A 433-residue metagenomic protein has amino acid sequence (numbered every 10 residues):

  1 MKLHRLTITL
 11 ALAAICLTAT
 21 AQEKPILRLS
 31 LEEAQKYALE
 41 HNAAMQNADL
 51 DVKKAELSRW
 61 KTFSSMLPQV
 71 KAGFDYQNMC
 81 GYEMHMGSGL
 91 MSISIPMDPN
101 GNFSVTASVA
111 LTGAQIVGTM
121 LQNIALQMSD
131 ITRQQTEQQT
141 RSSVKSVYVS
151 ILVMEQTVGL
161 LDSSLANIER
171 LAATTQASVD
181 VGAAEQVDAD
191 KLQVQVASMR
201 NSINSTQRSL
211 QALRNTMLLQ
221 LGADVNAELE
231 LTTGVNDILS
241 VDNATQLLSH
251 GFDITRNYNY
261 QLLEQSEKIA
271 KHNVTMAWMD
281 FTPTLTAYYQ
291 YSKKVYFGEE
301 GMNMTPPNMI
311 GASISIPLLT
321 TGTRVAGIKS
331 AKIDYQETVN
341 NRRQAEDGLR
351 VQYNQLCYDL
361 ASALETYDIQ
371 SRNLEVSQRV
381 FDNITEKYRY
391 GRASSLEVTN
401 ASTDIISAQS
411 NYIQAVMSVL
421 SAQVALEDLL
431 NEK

Functional and structural regions predicted by a protein language model:
K2, L6-T7, Q22-K24, Q35 (+2 more regions): Acidic, low-complexity, intrinsically disordered peripheral segments
L12-T20: Hydrophobic h-region of N-terminal signal peptides that target proteins for export in Gram-negative bacteria
A21-K71, D75, V225-K271, E346 (+2 more regions): Bacterial Sec-pathway N-terminal export signals of envelope proteins
L29, Q139-F252, L356-D359, A363: Periplasmic alpha-helical coiled-coil/stalk elements that build and connect Gram-negative outer-membrane
Q46, Q69-G89, V109-E137, Q261 (+4 more regions): Small/polar (Gly/Ser/Thr/Ala-rich) solvent-exposed segments that form structured loops/beta-strands/short helices used
N47-T62, T136, T140-G159, A177 (+4 more regions): Amphipathic alpha-helical coiled-coil segments
Y76, V105-V109, M217, A312-I316 (+1 more regions): Residues on the lipid-exposed face of transmembrane beta-strands in outer-membrane beta-barrel proteins
P99-F103, K268, M304-N308: Residues that define the transmembrane beta-barrel architecture of outer-membrane proteins
